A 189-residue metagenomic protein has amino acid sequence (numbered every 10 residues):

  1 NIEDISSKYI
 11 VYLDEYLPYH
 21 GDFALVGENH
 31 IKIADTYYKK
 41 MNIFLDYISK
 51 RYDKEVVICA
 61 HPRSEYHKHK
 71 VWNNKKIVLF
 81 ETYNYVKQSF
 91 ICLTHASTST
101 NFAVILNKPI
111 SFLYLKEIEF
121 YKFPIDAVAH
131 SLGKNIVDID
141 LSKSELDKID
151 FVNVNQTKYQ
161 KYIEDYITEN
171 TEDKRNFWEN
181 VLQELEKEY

Functional and structural regions predicted by a protein language model:
N1, E65, T82-K87, L141-K148: A short acidic, often aromatic-flanked loop/helix-cap motif at beta-alpha or helix-coil junctions that lines enzyme
N1-H67: Conserved catalytic-core segment of nucleotide-activated headgroup transferases in glycan assembly
I2-K8, I91-A96, K148-N155: Short, surface-exposed amphipathic charged segments that create phosphate/polyanion-binding patches used for binding
T36-K39, V154-T157, N176: Alpha-helix boundary/N-cap detector
K40-Y52, A103, L132, L146-I149 (+1 more regions): Hydrophobic, Leu/Ile/Phe/Ala-enriched alpha-helical segments that form helix-helix packing faces
K54-L106, I110, K116: Donor nucleotide-activated moiety binding/catalytic core segment of transferases that use nucleotide-activated donors
H69-N74, T98-E172: Catalytic binding pocket for nucleotide-activated donors in carbohydrate/polymer assembly enzymes
I167-Y189: C-terminal alpha-helical cap of glycosyltransferases
